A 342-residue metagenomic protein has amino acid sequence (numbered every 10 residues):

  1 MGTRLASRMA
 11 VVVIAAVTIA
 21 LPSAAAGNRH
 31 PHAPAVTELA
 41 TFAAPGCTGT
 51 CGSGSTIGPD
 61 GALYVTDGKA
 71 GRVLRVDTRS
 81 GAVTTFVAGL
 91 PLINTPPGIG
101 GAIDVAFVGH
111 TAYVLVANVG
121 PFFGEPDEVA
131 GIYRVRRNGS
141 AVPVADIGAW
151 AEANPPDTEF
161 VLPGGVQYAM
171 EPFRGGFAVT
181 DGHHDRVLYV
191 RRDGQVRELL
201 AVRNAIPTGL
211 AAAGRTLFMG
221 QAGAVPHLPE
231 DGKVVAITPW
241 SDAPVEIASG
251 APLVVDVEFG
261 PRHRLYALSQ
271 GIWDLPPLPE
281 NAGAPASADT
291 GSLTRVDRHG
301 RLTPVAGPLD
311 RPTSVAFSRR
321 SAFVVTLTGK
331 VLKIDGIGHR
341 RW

Functional and structural regions predicted by a protein language model:
M1-N28: Secretory targeting and sorting signals
A26-V36, H183, I237, N281-A282 (+1 more regions): Blade/loop signatures of beta-propeller domains
T37-G46, T84-T95, V142-A145, A153-F160 (+3 more regions): A short beta-strand motif characteristic of beta-propeller blades
A44-D60, L92-T111, V116, A151-F177 (+6 more regions): Beta-rich, blade/repeat-based domains predominating in secreted/periplasmic proteins but also intracellular
D67-T84: Beta-propeller domains
G71-R75, A130-Y133, R186-Y189, G232-A236 (+2 more regions): A short loop-to-beta-strand structural motif that recurs across blades of beta-propeller domains
D77-G81, V135-S140, V190-Q195, I237-D242 (+2 more regions): Short loop/turn segments that connect beta-strands within beta-propeller blades
L115-A130, M219-D231, A267-A288: Short, conserved, GDST-rich strand-edge loop motifs in beta-rich repeat architectures
